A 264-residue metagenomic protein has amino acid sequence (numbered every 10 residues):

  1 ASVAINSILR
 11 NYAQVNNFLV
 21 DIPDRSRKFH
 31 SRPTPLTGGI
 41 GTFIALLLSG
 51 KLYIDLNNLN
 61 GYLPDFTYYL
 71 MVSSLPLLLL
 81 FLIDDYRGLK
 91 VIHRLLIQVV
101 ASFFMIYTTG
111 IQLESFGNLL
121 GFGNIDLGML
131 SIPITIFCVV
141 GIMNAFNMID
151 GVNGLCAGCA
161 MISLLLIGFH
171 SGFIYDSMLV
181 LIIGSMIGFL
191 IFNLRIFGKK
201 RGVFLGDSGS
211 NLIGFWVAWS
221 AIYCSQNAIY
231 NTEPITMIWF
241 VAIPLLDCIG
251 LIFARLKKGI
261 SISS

Functional and structural regions predicted by a protein language model:
A1-I249: "…together with the soluble PPM/PP2C metallo-phosphatase catalytic core" -> "…together with the soluble PPM/PP2C
I249-S264: Juxtamembrane interface at the ends
